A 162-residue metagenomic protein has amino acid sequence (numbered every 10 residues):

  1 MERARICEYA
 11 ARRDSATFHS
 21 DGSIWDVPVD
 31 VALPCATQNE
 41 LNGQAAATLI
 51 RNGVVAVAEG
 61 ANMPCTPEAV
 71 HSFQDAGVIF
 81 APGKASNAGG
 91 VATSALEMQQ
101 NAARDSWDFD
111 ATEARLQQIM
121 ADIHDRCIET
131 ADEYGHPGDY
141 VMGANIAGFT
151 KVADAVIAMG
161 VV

Functional and structural regions predicted by a protein language model:
M1-A45: A structured beta-alpha segment of the ubiquitous adenosine-cofactor-binding alpha/beta core
I50-V162: Adenosine-phosphate binding glycine-rich loop
